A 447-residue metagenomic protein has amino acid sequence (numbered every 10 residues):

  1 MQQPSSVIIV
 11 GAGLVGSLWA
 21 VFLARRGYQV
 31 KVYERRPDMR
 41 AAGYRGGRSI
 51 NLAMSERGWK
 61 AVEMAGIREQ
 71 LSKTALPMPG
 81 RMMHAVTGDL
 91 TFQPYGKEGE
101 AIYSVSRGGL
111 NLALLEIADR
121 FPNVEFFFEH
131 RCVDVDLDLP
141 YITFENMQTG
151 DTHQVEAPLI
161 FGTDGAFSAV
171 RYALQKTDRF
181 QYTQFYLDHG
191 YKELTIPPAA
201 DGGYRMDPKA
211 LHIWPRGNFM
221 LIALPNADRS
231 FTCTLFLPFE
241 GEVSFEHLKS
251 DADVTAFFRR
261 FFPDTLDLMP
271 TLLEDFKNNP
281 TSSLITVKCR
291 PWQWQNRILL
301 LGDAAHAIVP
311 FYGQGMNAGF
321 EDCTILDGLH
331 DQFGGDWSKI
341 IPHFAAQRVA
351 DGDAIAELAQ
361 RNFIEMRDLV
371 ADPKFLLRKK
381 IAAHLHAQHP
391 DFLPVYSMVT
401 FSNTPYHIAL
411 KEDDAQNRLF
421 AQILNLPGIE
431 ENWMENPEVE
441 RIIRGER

Functional and structural regions predicted by a protein language model:
M1-V7, R25-R26: Extreme N-terminal leader/targeting segments of oxidoreductases
P4, G328-R447: C-terminal helical "tail/cap" subdomain of flavin- and related membrane-associated enzymes
I9-R25, L194, P280-A371, P390 (+1 more regions): Conserved mid-domain beta->alpha element of the FAD-binding
V15, D38, F167: Conserved Rossmann-like nucleotide-cofactor binding loop
A24-G47: Glycine-rich FAD pyrophosphate-binding loop
V32-Y33, G162, L301: Generic enzyme active-site microenvironment
R45-I117: Active-site-adjacent segment of FAD-dependent monooxygenases/related oxidoreductases
E116, F121, H130-D134, L139-L284 (+1 more regions): Conserved FAD-binding catalytic core of PHBH/FMO-like flavoproteins
